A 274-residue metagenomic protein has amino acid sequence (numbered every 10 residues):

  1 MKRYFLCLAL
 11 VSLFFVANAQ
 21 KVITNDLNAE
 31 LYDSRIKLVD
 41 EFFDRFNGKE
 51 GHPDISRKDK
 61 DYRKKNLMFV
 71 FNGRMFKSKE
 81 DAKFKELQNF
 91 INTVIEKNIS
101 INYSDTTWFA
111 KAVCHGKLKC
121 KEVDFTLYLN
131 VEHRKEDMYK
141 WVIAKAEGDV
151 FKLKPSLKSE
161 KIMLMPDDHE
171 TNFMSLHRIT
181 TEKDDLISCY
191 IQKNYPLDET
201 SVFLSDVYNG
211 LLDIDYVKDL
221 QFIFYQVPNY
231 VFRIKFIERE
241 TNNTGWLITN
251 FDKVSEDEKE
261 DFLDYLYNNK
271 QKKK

Functional and structural regions predicted by a protein language model:
M1-D33: Bacterial Sec-dependent N-terminal signal peptides
A9, A19, N47-G48, Y267-K270: Short linear sequence elements within intrinsically disordered, low-complexity coil regions
K21-E86, K158-V207: Core segments of small alpha/beta cavity-forming domains
D54-M138: Short N-terminal edge-element motif at the start of the domain
T93-S104, N209-I214, K235-I237: Short amphipathic beta-strand and strand-loop transition segments with alternating hydrophobic
E122-T181, D185-L186, K218-Q221, Y225-K274: Short beta-strand edge/turn micro-motifs at domain boundaries
S201-K218, I223-Q226: Long terminal regulatory regions of eukaryotic proteins
